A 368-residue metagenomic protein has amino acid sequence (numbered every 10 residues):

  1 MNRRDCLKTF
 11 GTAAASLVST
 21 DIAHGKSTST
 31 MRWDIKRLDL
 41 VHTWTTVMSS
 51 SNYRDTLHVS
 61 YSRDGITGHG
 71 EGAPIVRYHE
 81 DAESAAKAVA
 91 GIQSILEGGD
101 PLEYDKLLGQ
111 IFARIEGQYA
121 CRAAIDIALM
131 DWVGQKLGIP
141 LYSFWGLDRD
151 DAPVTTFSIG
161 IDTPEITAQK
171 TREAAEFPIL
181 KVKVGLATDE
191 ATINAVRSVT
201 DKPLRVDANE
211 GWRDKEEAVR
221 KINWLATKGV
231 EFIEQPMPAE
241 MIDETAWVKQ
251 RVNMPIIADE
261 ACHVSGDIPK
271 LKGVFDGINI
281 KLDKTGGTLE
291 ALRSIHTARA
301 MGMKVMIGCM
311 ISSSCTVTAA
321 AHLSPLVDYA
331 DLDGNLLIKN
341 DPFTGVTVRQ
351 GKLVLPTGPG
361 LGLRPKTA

Functional and structural regions predicted by a protein language model:
M1-N2: N-terminal secretory signal peptides
D5-G25: N-terminal export signals
K8-G11, K26-L38, D64, M310-A368: Flexible C-terminal active-site loop/helix
S27-R32, S62, T67-K136: Metal- or metallocofactor-binding catalytic centers and their adjacent structured scaffolds across diverse enzyme
V59, G65, I125, G138 (+6 more regions): Conserved, mostly hydrophobic/aromatic
S143-V252: Metal-dependent enolase-superfamily TIM-barrel catalytic cores that perform enediolate-based chemistry
I159, L186, P236-M241, I256-G266 (+2 more regions): A general structural motif
E244, R251, C262-L332: Catalytic alpha/beta core domains of metabolic enzymes, predominantly
